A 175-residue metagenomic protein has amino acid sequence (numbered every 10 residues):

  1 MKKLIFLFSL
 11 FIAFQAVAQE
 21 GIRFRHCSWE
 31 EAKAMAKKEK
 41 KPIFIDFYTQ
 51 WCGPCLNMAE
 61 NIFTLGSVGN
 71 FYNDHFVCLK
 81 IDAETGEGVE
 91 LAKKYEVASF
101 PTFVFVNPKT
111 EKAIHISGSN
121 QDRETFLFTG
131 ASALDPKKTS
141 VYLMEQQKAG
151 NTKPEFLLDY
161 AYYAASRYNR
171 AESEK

Functional and structural regions predicted by a protein language model:
M1-G21: Bacterial Sec-dependent N-terminal signal peptides
Q19-E39: N-terminal leader/targeting and pre-domain segments
I22-C27, F47, M58-G88, V97 (+1 more regions): Thiol-based oxidoreductase modules, predominantly thioredoxin-like and allied folds used for disulfide exchange
A34, P42, F76-L79, P101: Serine-hydrolase catalytic core recognition
E39-Q50: Short active-site neighborhood of thiol/selenol oxidoreductases, capturing the structured segment around
C52-C55: Hydrophobic heptad-repeat coiled-coil signature
A98-T139: Non-catalytic, surface beta->alpha helical segment in thiol-disulfide oxidoreductase systems
P136-K175: Non-globular targeting/processing and membrane-anchoring segments
